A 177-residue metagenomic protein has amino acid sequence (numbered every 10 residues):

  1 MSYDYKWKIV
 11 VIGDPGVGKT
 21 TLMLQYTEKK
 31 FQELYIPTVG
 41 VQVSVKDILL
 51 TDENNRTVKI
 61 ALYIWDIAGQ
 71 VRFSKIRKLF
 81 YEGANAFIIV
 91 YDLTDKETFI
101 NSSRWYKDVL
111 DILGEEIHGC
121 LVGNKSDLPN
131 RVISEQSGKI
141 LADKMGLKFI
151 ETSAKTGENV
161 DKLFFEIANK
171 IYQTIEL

Functional and structural regions predicted by a protein language model:
M1-L177: TRAFAC-class small GTPase G-domain
